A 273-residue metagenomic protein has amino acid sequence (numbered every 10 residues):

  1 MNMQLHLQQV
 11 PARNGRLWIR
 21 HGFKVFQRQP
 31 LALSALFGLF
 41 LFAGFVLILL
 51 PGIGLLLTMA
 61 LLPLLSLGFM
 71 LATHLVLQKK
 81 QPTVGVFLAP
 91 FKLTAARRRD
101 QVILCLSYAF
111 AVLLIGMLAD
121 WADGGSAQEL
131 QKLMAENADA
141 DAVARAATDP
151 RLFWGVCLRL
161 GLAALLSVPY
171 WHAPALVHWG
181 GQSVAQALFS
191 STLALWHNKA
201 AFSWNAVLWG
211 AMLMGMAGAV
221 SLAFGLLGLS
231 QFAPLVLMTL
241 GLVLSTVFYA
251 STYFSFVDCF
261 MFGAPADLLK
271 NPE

Functional and structural regions predicted by a protein language model:
M1-E273: Hydrophobic alpha-helical membrane segments
